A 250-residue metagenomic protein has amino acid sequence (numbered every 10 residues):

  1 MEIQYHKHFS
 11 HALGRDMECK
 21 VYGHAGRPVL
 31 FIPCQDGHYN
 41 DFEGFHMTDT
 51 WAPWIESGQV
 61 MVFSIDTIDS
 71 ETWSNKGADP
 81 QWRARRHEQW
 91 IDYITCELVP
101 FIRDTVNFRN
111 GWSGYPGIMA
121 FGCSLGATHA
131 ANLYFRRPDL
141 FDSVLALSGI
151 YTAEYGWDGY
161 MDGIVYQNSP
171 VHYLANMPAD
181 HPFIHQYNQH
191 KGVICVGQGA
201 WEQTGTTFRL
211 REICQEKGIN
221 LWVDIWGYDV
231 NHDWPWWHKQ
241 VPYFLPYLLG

Functional and structural regions predicted by a protein language model:
M1-G250: Non-catalytic cap/lid and distal C-terminal segments of serine-dependent acyl enzymes
